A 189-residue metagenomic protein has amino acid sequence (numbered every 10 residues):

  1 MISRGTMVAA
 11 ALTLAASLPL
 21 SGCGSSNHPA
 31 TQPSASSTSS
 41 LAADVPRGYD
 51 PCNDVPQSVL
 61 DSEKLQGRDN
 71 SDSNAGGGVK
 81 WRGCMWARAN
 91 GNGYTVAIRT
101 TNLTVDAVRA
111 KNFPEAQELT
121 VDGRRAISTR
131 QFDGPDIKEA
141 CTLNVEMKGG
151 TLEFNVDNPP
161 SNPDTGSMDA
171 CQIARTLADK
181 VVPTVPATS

Functional and structural regions predicted by a protein language model:
M1, S40-A43, S161-M168: Short coil/turn segments at secondary-structure junctions
M1-A11: Bacterial N-terminal signal peptides that target proteins for export
T6-V8, P19-S37: Bacterial lipoprotein signal-peptidase II cleavage site
G24, P51-N53, G83-M85, A140-T142 (+1 more regions): Sequence contexts marking disulfide-bonded cysteines in secreted/extracellular proteins
A30-N92, V185-S189: Extracytoplasmic low-complexity, Pro/Thr/Ser/Ala/Gly-rich segments that lie immediately after a secretion/anchoring
R68-R130: Short, solvent-exposed recognition patches
E115-S189: A short, solvent-exposed beta-edge/loop patch
